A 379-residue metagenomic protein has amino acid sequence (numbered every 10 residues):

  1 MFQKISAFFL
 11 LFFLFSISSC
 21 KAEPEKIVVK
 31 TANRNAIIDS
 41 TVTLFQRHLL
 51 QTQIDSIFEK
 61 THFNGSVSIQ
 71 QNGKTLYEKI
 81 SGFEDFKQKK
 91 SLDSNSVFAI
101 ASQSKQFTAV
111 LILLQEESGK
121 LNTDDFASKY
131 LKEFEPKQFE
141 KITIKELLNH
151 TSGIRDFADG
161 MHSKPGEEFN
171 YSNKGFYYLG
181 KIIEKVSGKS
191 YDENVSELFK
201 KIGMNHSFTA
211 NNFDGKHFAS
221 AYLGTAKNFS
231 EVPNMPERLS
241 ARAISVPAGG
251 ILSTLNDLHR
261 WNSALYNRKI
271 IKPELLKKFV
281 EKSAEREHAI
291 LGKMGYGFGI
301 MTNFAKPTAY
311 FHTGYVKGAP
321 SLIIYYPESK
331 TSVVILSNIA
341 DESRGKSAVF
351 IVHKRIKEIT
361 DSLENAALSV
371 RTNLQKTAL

Functional and structural regions predicted by a protein language model:
M1-V29: Bacterial Sec-dependent N-terminal signal peptides
F15-S16, E117, F350: Hydrophobic alpha-helical membrane context
S19-I80, L239-L379: Catalytic loop of the DD-peptidase/beta-lactamase superfamily, centered on the K-T-G motif and neighboring
N33-I37, Q71-N72, S81-K189, S230: Active-site-proximal loop and beta-strand segments within enzyme catalytic domains
H48, T52-D55, K90, A109-L113 (+9 more regions): Solvent-exposed, polar/charged alpha-helical surfaces in well-ordered, non-transmembrane soluble domains, broadly
V67, D124-D125, E193, F208: A generic structural-conservation signal
K137-Y315: Short, surface-exposed loop or secondary-structure junction motifs that flank catalytic or metal-binding residues
